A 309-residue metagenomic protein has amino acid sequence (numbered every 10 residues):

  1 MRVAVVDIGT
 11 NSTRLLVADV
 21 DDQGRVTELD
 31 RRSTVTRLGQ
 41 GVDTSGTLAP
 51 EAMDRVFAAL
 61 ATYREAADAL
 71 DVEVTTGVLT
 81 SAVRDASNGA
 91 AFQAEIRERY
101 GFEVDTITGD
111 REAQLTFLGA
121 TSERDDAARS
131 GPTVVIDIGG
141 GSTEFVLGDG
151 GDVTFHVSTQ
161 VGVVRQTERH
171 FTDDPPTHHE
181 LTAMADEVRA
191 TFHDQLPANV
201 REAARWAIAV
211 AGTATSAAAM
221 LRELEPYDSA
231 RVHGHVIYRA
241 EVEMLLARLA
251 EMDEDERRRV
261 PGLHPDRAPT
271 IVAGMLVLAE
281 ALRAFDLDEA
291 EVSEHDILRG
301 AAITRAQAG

Functional and structural regions predicted by a protein language model:
M1-T27: N-terminal basic/disordered segments at the start of proteins
M1-V3, D22, G41-V72, T80-P132 (+1 more regions): Helical "lid/coupling" subdomains associated with nucleotide-phosphate turnover
D7, R14-L16, E144, A209 (+1 more regions): Structured core elements
G9-T13, G139-G141, A203: Short, basic and Ser/Thr-rich N-terminal targeting/leader segments
S12-R14, S33, S142, A214: Structural motif
G24-R37: N-terminal glycine-rich anion-binding loops that anchor highly charged ligand groups
G77: Dinucleotide-binding Rossmann-like beta1-alpha1 core, especially the glycine-rich loop that anchors the ADP
T133-S142, V146: A generic, well-ordered mixed alpha/beta core segment in the N-terminal half of proteins
